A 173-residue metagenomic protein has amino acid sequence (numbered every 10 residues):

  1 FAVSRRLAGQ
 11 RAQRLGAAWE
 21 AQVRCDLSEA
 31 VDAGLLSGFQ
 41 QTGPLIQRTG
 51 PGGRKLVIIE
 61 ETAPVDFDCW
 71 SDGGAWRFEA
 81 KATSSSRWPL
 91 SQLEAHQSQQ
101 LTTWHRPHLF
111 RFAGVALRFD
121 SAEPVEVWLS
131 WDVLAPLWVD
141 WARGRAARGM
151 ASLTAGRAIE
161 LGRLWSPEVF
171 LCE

Functional and structural regions predicted by a protein language model:
F1-A2, R6, G149-E173: Charged phosphate-binding loop/patch that engages nucleotide di/tri-phosphates or the phosphate backbone of nucleic
F1-I58, E173: Acidic-basic catalytic patches of nuclease active cores, encompassing PD-(D/E)XK and other metal-cofactor nuclease
I46-T49, S85-W88, E123: Short, solvent-exposed loop/turn segments at secondary-structure junctions
E60-P64, G73-R77, H96, H108-F110: Short connector loops at helix/strand junctions that flank enzyme active sites, especially segments positioning acidic
F67-S85: Conserved catalytic cores of phosphodiester-cleaving nucleases, focusing on short active-site segments
T83-P107: Mg2+/Mn2+-dependent nuclease catalytic core
T102-P136: Nucleic-acid nuclease catalytic cores
W128-S152: Short, electropositive alpha-helical surface patch
